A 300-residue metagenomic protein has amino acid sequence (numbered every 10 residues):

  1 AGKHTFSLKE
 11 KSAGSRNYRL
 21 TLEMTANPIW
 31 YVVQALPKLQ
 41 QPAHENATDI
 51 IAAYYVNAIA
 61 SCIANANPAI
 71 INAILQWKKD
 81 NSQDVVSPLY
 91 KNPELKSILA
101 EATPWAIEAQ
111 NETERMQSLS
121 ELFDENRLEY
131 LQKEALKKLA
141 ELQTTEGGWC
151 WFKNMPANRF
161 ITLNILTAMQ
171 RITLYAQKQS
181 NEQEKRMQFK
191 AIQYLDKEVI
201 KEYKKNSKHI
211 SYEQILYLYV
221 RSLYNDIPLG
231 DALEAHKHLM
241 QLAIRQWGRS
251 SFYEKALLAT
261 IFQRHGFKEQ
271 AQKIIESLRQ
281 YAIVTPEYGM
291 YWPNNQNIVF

Functional and structural regions predicted by a protein language model:
A1-K208, Q214-L233, A256: Extended, solvent-exposed functional surface patches
K204-S207, Q214-F300: Long, domain-scale non-catalytic interaction/scaffolding regions in large secretory-pathway and trafficking proteins
